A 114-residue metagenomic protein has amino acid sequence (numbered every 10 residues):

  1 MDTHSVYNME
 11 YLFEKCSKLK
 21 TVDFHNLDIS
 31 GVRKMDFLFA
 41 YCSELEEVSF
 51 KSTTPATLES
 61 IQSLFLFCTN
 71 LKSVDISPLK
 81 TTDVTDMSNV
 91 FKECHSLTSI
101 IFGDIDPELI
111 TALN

Functional and structural regions predicted by a protein language model:
M1-Y7, S17-R33, S43-E59, T69-T85 (+1 more regions): Structural signature of tandem-repeat unit edges
E10-Y11, D36-F37, Q62-S63, S88-N89: Register-specific detector for alpha-helical tandem repeat solenoids, activating on a conserved position within each
A40, L66, K92-E93: Predominantly recognizes leucine-rich repeat
